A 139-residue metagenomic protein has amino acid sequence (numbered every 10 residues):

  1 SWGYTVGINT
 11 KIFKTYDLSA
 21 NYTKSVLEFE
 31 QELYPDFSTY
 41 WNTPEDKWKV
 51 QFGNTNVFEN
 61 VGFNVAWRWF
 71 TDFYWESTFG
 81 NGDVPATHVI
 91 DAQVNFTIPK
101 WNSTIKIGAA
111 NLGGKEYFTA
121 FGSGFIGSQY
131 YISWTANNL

Functional and structural regions predicted by a protein language model:
S1, D36-D46, G80-A86, F121-S128: Replace "Gram-negative outer membrane beta-barrel proteins" with "bacterial and organellar outer membrane beta-barrel
S1, T5, Q51, N60 (+3 more regions): Intrinsically disordered, low-complexity segments enriched in small/polar residues
S1-Y74, T135-N137: Gram-negative outer-membrane beta-barrel transporters
W69-E76, D83-P85, V89, V94-L139: C-terminal beta-signal and adjacent terminal beta-strands/loops of Gram-negative outer-membrane beta-barrel proteins
